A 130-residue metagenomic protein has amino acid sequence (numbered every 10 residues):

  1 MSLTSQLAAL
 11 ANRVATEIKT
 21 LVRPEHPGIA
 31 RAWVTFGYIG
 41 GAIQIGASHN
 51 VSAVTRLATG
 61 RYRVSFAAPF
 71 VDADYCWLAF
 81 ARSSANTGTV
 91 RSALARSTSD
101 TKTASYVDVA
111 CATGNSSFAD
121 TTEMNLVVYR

Functional and structural regions predicted by a protein language model:
S2-D72, K102, Y106-R130: Extracellular receptor-binding modules and their adjoining Ser/Thr/Gly/Asp/Asn-rich linkers
V71-K102: Terminal beta-strand-rich extracellular "head" domains that mediate receptor/glycan or other ligand binding
